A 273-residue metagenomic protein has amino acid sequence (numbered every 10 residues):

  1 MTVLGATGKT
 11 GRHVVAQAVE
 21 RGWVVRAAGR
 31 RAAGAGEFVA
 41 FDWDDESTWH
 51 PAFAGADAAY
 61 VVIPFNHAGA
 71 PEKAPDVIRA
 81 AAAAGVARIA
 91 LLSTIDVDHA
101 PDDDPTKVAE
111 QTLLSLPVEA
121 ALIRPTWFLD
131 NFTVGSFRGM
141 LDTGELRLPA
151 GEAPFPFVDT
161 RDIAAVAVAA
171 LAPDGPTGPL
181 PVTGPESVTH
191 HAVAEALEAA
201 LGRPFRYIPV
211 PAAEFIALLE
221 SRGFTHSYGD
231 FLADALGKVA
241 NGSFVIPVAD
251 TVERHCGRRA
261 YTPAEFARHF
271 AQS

Functional and structural regions predicted by a protein language model:
M1-A27, R31, D44-H50, A54-A56 (+6 more regions): Oxidoreductase cofactor-interface core, primarily capturing Rossmann-like NAD(P)-dependent enzymes
G34, T189, T262: Short phosphate-engaging motifs
A35-D44: Active-site regions of enzymes building and remodeling cell-envelope glycoconjugates
A213-S273: A hydrophobic C-terminal alpha-helical subdomain
